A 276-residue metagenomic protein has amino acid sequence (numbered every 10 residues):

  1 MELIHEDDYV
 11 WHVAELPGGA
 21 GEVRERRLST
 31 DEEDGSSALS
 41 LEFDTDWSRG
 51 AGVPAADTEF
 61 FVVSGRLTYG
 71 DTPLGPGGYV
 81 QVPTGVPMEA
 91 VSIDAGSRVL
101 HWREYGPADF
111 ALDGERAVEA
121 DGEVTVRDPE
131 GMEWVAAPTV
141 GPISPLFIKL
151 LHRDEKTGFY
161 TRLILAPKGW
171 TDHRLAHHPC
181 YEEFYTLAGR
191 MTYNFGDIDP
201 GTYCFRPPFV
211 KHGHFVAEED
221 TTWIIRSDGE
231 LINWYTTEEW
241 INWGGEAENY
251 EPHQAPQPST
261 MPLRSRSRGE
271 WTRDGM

Functional and structural regions predicted by a protein language model:
M1-D34, P107-G158, W243, N249-M276: A short, N-terminal "cap"/entry segment at the start of jelly-roll beta-barrel domains of the cupin/DSBH fold
H5, G18, D31, G35 (+12 more regions): Polar/charged low-complexity regions in secreted precursors and cytosolic/nuclear IDRs
G19-P54, T68, T72, P76 (+7 more regions): Conserved short histidine dyad/triad with adjacent acidic residue
V23, P73-L74, T84-D113, C180 (+2 more regions): Ligand-binding loop in jelly-roll beta-barrel domains
F61: Aromatic- and glycine-enriched beta-alpha-beta binding-site module
S64-G65, A188-G189: Glycine-centered positions in the ABC transporter ATPase nucleotide-binding domain
Y181-A188, I198-S267: C-terminal functional regions that serve as terminal interaction/effector modules
